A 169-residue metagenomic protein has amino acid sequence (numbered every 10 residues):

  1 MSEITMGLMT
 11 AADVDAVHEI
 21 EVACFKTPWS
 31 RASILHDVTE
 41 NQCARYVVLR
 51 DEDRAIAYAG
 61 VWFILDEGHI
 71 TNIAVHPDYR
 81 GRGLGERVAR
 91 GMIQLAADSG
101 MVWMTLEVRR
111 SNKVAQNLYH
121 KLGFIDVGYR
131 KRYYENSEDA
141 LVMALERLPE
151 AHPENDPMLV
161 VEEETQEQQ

Functional and structural regions predicted by a protein language model:
E3-M6: Extreme N-terminal starter segment of soluble prokaryotic enzymes
L8-D78, A89-S99, E146-E150, D156-Q169: Acetyl-CoA-dependent GNAT
V75, G81-L95, K113, N117-K121: Conserved acetyl-CoA-binding loop-helix of GNAT-fold acetyltransferases
R82, K131, E146-L148: Acyl-donor (CoA/ACP) binding surface of acyl/acetyltransferases
A96-E107, R130: Conserved GNAT acetyl-CoA-binding A-motif
E107, H120, I125-V142: Conserved catalytic-core motifs of GNAT/GCN5-like acyltransferases
